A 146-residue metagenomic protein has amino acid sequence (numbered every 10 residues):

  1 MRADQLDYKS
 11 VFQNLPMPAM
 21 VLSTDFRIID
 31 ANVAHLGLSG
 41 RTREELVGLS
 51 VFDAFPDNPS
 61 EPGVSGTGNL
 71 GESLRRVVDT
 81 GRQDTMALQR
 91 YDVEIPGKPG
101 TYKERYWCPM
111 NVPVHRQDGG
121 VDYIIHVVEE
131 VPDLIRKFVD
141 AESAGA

Functional and structural regions predicted by a protein language model:
R2-L38: Sensory modules in modular signal-transduction proteins
A3, D7, N14, M86 (+2 more regions): Signal-transducing alpha-helical linker
H35-L49: PAS/PAS-like sensory domain cap-loop motif
V47-S65: PAS-family sensory/regulatory domains
S65-D122: Per-ARNT-Sim (PAS) sensory domains and their PAS-associated C-terminal
P113-A146: Sensory coupling linkers of modular signal transduction proteins
